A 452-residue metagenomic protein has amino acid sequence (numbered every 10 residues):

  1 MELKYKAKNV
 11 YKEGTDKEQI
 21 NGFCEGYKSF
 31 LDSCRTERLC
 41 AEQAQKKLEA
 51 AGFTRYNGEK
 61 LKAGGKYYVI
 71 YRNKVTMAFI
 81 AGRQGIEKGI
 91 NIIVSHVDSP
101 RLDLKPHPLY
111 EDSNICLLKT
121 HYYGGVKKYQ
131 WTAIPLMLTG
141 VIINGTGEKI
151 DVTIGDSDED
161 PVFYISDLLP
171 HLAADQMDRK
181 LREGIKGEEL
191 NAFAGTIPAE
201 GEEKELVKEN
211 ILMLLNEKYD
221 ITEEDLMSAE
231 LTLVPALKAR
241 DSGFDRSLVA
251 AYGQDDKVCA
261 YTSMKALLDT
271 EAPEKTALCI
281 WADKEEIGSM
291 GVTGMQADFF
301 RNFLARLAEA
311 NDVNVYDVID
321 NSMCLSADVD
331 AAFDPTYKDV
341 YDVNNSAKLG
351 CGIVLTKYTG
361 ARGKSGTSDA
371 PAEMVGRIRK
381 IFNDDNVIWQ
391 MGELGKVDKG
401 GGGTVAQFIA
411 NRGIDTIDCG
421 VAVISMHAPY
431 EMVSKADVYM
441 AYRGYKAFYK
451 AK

Functional and structural regions predicted by a protein language model:
M1-K452: N-terminal hydrophobic/helix-forming segments and targeting peptides
